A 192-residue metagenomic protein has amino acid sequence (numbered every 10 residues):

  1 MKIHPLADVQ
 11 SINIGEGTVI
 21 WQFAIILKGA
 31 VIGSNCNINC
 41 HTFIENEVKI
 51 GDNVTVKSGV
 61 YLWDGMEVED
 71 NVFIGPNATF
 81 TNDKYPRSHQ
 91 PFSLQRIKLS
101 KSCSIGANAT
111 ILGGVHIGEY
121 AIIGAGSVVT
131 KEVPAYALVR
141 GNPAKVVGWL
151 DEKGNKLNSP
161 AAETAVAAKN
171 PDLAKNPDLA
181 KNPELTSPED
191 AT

Functional and structural regions predicted by a protein language model:
M1-G29, N35, F80, D172: Extended, small-residue-rich solenoid/repeat segments and analogous flexible loops that form exposed scaffolds
M1-P5, H41, K49, T55-A174 (+1 more regions): Glycine-rich hexapeptide-repeat left-handed beta-helix
